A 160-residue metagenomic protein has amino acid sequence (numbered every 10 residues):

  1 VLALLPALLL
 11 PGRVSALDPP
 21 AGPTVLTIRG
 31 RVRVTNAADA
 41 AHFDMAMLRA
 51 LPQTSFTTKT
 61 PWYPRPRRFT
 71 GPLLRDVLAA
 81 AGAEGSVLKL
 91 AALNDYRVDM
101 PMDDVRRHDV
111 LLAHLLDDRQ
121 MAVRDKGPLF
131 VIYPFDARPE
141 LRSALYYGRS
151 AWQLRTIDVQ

Functional and structural regions predicted by a protein language model:
V1-A3: N-terminal export leaders
L17-Q160: N-terminal intrinsically disordered, low-complexity segments enriched in P/E/S/T
